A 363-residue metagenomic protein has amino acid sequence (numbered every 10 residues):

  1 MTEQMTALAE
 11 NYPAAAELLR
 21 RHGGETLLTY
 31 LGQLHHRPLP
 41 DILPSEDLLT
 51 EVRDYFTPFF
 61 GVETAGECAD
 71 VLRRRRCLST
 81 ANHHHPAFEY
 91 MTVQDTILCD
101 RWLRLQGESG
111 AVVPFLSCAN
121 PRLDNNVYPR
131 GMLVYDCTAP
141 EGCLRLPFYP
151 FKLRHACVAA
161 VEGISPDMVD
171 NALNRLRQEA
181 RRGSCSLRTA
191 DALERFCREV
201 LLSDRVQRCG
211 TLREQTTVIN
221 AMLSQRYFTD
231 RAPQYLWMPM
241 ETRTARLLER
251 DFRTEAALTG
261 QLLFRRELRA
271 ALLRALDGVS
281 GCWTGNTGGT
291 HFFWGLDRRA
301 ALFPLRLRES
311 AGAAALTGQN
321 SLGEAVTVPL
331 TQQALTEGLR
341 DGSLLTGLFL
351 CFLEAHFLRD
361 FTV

Functional and structural regions predicted by a protein language model:
M1-H84, V161-M168: N-terminal regions that are enriched for targeting/export leaders and immediately downstream pro/stem segments
V52-L78, Q106-S109, A311-V363: Non-transmembrane, aqueous-exposed alpha-helical and coiled segments at domain scale
A81-H84, F115-P121, P239-T244: An acidic- and aromatic-residue-enriched active-site/binding cleft used to recognize and process polar
T92-G107: Histidine-anchored nucleotide/phosphate-binding helix
V93-T96, V127-D136, R253-A257: Short secondary-structure boundary/capping segments
L103-D124, V363: Glycine-rich phosphate/pyrophosphate-binding loops and their adjacent beta-strand/loop elements at enzyme active sites
L116-N220, R226, Y235: Internal, well-ordered alpha/beta segment that forms a basic, Gly-enriched binding/recognition surface
R181, C185-V326, T336-R340, L345-T346 (+1 more regions): Aromatic-residue-lined binding/catalytic grooves and analogous aromatic/hydrophobic interfacial grooves in multimeric
